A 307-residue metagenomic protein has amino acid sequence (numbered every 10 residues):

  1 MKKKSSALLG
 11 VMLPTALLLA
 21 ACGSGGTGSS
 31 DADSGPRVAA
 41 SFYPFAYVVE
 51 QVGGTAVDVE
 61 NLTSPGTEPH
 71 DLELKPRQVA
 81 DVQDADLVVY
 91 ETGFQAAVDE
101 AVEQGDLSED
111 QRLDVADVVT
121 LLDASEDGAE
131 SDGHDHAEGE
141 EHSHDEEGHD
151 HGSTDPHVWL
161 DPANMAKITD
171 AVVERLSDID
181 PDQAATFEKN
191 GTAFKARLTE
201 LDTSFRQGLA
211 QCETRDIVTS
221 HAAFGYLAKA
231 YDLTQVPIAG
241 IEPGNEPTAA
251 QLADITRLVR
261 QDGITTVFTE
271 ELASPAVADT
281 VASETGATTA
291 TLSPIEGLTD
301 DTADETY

Functional and structural regions predicted by a protein language model:
K2-P14, A20-Y307: Extracytoplasmic metal-acquisition and chelation regions
